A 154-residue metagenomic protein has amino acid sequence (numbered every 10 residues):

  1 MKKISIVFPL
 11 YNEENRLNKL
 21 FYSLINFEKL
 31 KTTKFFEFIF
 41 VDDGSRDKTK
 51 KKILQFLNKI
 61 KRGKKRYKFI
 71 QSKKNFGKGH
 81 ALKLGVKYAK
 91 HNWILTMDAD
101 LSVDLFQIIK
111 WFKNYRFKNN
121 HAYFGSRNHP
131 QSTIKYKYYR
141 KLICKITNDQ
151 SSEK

Functional and structural regions predicted by a protein language model:
K3-S5, E37: Cell-envelope/extracellular polymer assembly enzymes that use nucleotide-activated donors
S5, D42-S45, Q71: Structural signature of the Rossmann-like NAD(P)-dependent dehydrogenase/reductase core
E13-K29: Short, well-formed alpha-helical segments that are part of the catalytic scaffolds of diverse glycosyltransferases
E13-R16, S45, K78, D104: Donor nucleotide-sugar binding loop of glycosyltransferases
L24, G85, D100: Residue-level signature of catalytic and energy-coupling elements of molecular machines, predominantly ATP/GTP-dependent
F40, K50-Y88: Conserved donor nucleotide-binding strand/loop of the catalytic core
D42-K51, L101: A conserved acidic beta->alpha catalytic loop
S72-Y88, W93-T96, L105-K154: Acceptor/aglycone-binding surface of glycosyltransferases and processive sugar-polymer synthases
